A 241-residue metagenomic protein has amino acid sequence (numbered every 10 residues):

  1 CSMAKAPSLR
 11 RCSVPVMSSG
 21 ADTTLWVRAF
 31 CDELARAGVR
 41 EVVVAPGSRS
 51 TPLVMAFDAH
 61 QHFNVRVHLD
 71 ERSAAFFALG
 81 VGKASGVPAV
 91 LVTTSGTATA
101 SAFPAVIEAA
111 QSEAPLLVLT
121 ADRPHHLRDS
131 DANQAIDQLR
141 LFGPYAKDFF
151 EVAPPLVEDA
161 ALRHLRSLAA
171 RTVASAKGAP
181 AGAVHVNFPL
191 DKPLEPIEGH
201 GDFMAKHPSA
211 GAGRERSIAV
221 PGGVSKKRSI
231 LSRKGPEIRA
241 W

Functional and structural regions predicted by a protein language model:
P15-W241: N-terminal alpha/beta PP-like core and its mobile active-site loop of ThDP/TPP-dependent enzymes
